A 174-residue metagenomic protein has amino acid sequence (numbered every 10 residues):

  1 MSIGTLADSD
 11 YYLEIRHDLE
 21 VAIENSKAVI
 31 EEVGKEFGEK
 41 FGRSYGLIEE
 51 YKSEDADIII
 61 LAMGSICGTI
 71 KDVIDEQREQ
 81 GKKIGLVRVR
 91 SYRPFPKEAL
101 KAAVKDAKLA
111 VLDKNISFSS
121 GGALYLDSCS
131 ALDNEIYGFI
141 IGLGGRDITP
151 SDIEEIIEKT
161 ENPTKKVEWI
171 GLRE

Functional and structural regions predicted by a protein language model:
M1-E50: Conformationally flexible catalytic loops at phosphate/diphosphate-handling active centers
V29-Y45, A62-I70, V89-K97: A general structural motif
G42-Y51, I84-L86, I136-G138, T164-I170: Flexible, glycine/charged-enriched surface loops at secondary-structure junctions
E54-K82, F95-A102: Redox- and metal-dependent alpha/beta enzyme cores, enriched for Fe-S-associated oxidoreductases and cofactor-handling
R93-A99, D147-P150: Structural motif
A99-F118, L124: A structural-propensity feature for long, helix-poor, extended segments
K114-E174: Peripheral docking tails and interdomain loops at the edges of cofactor- or intermediate-handling domains
